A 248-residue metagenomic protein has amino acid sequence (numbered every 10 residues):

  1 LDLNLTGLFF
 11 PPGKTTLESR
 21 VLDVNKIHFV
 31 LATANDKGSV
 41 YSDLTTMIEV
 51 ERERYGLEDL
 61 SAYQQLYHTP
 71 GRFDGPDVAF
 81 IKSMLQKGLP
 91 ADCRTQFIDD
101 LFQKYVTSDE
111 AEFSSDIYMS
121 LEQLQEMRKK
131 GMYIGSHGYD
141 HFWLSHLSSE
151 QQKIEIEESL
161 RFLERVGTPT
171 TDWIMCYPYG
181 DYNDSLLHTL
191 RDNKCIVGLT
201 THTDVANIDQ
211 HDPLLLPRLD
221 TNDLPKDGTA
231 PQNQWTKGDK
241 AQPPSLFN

Functional and structural regions predicted by a protein language model:
L1, E18-L31, K129, H146-N248: C-terminal active-site subregion of NodB/CE4 polysaccharide deacetylases
D2-F10, G75-K87, A91-D109, Y133-G138 (+2 more regions): CE4/NodB-like, metal-dependent polysaccharide N-deacetylase domain that modifies extracellular/periplasmic N-acetylated
D2-N4, Y118-S136, R191, Q210: Acidic (Asp/Glu)-rich catalytic clusters
F9-G13, H202: Glycine-rich, histidine-containing beta strand-loop boundary motifs that form or position
G13, E18, R72, E110 (+4 more regions): Residue-level signal for the start and early helices of compact helical domains
R20-K130: Extended, charge-rich helix/loop segments that form flexible, surface "patches" used to engage negatively charged
Y139-W143: A short, flexible beta-alpha/helix-coil linker loop
